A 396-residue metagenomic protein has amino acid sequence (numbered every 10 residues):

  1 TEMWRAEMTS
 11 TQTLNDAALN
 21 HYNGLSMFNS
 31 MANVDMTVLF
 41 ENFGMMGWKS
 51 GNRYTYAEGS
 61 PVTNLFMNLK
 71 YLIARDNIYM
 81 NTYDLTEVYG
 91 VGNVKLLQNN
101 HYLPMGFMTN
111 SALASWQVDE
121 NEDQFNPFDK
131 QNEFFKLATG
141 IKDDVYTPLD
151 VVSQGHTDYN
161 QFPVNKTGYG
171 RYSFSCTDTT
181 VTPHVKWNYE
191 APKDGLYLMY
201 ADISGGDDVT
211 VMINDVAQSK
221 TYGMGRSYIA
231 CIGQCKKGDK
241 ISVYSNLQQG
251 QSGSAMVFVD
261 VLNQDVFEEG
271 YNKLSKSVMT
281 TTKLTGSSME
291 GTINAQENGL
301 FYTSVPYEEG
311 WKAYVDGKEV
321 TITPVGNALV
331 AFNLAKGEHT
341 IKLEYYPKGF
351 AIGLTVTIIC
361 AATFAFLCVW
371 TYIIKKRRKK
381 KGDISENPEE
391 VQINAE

Functional and structural regions predicted by a protein language model:
T1-N165, Y169, D207-Q218, M224-Q249 (+3 more regions): Conserved luminal/periplasmic juxtamembrane motif of membrane-embedded glycan-processing enzymes
G155-E396: Active-site-proximal, structured, solvent-exposed surfaces of multi-pass membrane proteins that position macromolecular
